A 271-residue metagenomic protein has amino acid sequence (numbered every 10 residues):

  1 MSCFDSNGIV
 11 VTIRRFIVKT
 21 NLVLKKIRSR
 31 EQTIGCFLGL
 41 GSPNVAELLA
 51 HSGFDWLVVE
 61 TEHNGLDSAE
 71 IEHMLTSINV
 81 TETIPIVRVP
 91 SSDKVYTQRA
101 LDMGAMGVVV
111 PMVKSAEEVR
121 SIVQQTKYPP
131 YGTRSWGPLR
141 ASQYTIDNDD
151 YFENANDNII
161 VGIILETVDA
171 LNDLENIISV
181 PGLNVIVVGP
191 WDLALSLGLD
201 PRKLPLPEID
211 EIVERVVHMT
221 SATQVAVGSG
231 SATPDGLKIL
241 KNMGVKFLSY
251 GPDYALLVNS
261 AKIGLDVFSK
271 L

Functional and structural regions predicted by a protein language model:
I13-L271: Expand to "…catalyze enediolate/carbanion chemistry for C-C bond making/breaking, isomerization, decarboxylation
